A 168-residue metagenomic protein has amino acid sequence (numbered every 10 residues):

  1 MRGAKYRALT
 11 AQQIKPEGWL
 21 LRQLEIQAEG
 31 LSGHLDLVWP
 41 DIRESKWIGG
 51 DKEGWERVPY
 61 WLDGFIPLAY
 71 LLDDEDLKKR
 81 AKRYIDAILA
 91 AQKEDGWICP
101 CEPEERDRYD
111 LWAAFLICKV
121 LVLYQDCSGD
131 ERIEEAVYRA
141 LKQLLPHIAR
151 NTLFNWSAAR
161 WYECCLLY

Functional and structural regions predicted by a protein language model:
M1-Y168: Glycan-recognition and catalytic cores of secretory/periplasmic carbohydrate-active enzymes
